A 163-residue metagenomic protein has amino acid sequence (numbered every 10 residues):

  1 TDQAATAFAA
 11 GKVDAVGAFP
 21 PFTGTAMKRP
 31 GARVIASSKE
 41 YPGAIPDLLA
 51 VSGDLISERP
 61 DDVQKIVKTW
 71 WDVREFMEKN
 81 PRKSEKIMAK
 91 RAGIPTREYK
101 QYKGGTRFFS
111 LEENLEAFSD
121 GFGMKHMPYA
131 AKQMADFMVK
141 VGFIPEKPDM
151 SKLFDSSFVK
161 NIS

Functional and structural regions predicted by a protein language model:
D2-T96: Pocket-lining segment of extracytoplasmic ligand-binding domains
P21, E40, Y102, S151-K152: Residue-level "edge-of-site" marker
S37, E98-Y99, P148-D149: Residue-level detector of family-conserved "landmark" positions at structurally sensitive sites
S38-I45, G104-R107, S156: A glycine-rich, aromatic-flanked flexible loop/lid motif
S52, S110, D155: Residue-level signal for threonine
S57-F143: Secondary-structure end/capping motifs
A131-S163: Conserved C-terminal helix/tail region of periplasmic/extracytoplasmic solute-binding proteins
